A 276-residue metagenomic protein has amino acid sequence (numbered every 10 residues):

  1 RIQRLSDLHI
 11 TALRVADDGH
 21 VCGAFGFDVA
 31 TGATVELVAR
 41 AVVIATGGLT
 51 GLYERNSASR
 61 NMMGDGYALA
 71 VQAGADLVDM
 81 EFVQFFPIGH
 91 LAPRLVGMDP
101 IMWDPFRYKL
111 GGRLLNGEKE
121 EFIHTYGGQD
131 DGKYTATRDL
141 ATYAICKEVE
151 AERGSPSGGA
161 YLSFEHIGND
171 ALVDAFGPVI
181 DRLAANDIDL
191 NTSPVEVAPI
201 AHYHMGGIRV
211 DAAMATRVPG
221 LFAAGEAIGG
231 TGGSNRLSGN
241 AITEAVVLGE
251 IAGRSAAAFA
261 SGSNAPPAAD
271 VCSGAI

Functional and structural regions predicted by a protein language model:
I2-I10, L77-M80: A conserved beta-strand/loop element that lines the FAD pocket in flavoprotein oxidoreductases
L5-D7, T11-H20, F27, A175-I228: A glycine-rich dinucleotide-binding beta-alpha-beta segment and adjacent secondary-structure elements that constitute
A30, A39-A41, A45-T50, I188 (+1 more regions): Glycine-/small-residue-rich beta->alpha transition segments that form the dinucleotide
T31-A41, T216-G220: Core beta-strand elements of the Rossmann-like FAD/NAD(P) dinucleotide-binding domain in flavoenzyme oxidoreductases
A41-L95, A151-G154, N235, G239-S255: Glycine-rich loop(s) and the adjacent beta-strand/alpha-helix scaffold that form part
L69, A75-I188, S255-G262: An anion/pyrophosphate-binding glycine-rich loop and adjacent beta-alpha core in soluble alpha-beta enzymes
P93, G97-P100, Q129, G232-A241 (+1 more regions): Short beta-alpha connecting loops at secondary-structure transitions that line or flank enzyme active sites
F259-I276: Long, amphipathic alpha-helical stalk/connector segments used for oligomerization, subunit docking, or mechanical
